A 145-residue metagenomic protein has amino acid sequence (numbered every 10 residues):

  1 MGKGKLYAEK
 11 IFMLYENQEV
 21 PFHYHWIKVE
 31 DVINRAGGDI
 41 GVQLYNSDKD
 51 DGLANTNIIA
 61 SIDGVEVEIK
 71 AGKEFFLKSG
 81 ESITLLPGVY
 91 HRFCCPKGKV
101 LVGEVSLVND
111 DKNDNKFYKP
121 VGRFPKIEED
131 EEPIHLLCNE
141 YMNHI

Functional and structural regions predicted by a protein language model:
M1-Y24, A36, A71-G72: A short glycine-rich, His/Asp/Glu-containing loop-to-beta-strand
K10, E30-D31, K73, E81: Short, conserved secondary-structure segments in the cores of folded domains
F12, V32, H91: Hydrophobic/aromatic beta-strand elements that line small-molecule binding cavities or substrate pockets in beta-rich
Y15, G72-K97, V102-L107: Conserved metal-binding segment of the jelly-roll/cupin
E16, K28-D50, A54-N57, S61: Glycine- and acidic-residue-biased ligand/ion/polar-headgroup-sensing regions
Y24-W26, C95: Non-cytosolic beta-sheet module surface loops
D48-K70, C94-I145: Double-stranded beta-helix
